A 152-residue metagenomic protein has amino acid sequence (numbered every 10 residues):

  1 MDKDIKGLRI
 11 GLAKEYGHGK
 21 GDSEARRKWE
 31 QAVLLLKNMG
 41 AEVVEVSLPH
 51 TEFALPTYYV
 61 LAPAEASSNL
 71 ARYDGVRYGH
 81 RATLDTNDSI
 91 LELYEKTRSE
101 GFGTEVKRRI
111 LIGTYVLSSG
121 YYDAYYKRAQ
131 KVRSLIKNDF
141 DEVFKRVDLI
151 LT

Functional and structural regions predicted by a protein language model:
M1-A66, R72: Gly/Ser-rich, acidic/histidine-flanked active-site/gating loops
D4-K14, A64-K137: Short helix-loop capping/hinge segments that flank enzyme active sites or metal/cofactor-binding pockets
G21-S47, D74, G79-H80, L91 (+2 more regions): Acyltransferase
